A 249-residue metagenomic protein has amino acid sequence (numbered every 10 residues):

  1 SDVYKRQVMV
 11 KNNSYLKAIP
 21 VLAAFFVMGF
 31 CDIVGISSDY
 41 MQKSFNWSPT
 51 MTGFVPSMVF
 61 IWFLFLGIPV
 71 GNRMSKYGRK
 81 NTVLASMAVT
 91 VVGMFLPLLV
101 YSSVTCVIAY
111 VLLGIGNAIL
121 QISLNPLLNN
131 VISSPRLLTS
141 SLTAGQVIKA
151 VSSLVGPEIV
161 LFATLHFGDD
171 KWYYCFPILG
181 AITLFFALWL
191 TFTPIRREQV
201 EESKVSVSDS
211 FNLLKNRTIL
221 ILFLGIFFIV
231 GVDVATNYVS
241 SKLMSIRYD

Functional and structural regions predicted by a protein language model:
S1-Y4: Short, small-residue-biased leader/transition segments that mark boundaries at the very start of proteins
L16-K43, W47-P49, N125, T236-S241: Extracytoplasmic
V34-G35, N216-D249: Extracytoplasmic gate region of multi-pass secondary transporters
S57-G71: Central cavity-lining transmembrane alpha-helices of secondary-active solute carriers, predominantly the Major
A88-Y101: C-terminal ends and interior cores of transmembrane alpha-helices in multi-pass membrane transporters/permeases
V111-V147: Cytoplasmic helix-loop-helix junction between adjacent transmembrane helices in 12-TM secondary transporters
A144-P194: Helix-loop-helix hairpin linking two adjacent transmembrane segments in secondary transporters
